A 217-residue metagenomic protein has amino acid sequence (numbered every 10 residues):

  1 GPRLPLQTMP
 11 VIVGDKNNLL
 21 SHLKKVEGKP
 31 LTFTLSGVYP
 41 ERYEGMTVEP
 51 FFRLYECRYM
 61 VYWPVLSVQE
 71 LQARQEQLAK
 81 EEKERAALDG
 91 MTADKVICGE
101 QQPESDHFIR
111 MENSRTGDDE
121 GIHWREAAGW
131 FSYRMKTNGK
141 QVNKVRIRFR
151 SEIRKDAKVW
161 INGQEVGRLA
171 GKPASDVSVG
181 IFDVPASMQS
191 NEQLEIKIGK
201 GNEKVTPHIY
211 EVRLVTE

Functional and structural regions predicted by a protein language model:
G1-Y39: Active-site-adjacent segment of 2-oxoglutarate/Fe(II) JmjC oxygenases
T34-K140, R148, N202-E217: Glycan-recognition and processing domains
G129, G139-N143, I153-K155, S190: Short tyrosine-centred short linear motifs in exposed loops/low-complexity segments
M135-T137, V184, I198: Hydrophobic residues in beta-strands and at strand termini
K144-R148, E195-K197: Residues within well-ordered beta-strands of beta-sheet-rich folds
R154-E165: Short, surface-exposed beta-strand/strand-loop-strand elements in extracellular ectodomains
V166-Q189: Extracellular carbohydrate recognition and processing domains and analogous Trp-centered ligand-binding platforms
A186-I198: Noncatalytic modules at the cell exterior or secretory-pathway interfaces, chiefly beta-strand-rich lectin/adhesion
